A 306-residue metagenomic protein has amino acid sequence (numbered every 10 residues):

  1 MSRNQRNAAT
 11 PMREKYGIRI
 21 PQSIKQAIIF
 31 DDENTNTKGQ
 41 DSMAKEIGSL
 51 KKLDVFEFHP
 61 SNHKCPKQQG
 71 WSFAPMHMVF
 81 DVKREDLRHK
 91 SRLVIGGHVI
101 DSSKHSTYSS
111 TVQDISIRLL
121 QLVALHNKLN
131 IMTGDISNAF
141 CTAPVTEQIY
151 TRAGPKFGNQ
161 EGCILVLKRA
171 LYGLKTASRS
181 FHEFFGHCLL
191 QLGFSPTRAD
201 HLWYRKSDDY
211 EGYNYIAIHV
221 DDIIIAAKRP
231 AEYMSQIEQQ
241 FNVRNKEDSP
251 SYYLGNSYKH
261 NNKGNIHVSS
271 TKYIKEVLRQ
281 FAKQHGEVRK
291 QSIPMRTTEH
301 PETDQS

Functional and structural regions predicted by a protein language model:
M1-S306: Long, low-complexity, charge-biased intrinsically disordered regions
